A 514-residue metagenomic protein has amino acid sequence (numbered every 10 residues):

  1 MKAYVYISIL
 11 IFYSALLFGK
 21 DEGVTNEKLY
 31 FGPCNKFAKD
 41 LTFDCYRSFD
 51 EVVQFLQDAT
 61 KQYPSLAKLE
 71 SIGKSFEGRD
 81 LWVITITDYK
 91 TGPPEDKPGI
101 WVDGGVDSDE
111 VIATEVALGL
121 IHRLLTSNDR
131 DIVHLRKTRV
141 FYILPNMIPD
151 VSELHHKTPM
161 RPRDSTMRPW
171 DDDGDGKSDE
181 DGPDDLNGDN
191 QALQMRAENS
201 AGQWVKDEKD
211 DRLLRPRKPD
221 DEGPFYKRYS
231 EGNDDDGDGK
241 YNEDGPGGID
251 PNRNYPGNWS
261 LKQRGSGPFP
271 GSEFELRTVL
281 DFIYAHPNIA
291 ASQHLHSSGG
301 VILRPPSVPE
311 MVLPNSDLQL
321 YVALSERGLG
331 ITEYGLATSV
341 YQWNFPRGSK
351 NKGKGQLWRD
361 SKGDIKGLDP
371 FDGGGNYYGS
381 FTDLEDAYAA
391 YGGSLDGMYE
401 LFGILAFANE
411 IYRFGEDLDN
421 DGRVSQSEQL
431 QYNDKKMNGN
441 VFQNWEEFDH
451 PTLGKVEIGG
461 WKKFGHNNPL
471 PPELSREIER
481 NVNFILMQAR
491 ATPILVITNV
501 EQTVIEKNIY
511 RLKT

Functional and structural regions predicted by a protein language model:
K2-L10: Sec-dependent signal peptide recognition, specifically the positively charged N-region followed immediately by
E22-D80, P469-L486, V500: Short glycine- and acidic-rich boundary segments immediately preceding or forming the N-terminal edge of structured
E22-G32, G73, I86, T138-Q263 (+4 more regions): Surface-exposed loop and adjacent secondary-structure segments within mature catalytic domains
K68, V140-P145, D150, H156 (+1 more regions): Metallocarboxypeptidase
G78, P98-V116, D131, N146: Short HxH-centered metal-ligating active-site micro-motif
V83-P93, G105: Short beta-strand-to-loop junctions in surface cap/lid or active-site-entrance loops
A113-K157: Short helix-loop-beta-strand segments that form the rim/entrance of peptidase-like active sites
